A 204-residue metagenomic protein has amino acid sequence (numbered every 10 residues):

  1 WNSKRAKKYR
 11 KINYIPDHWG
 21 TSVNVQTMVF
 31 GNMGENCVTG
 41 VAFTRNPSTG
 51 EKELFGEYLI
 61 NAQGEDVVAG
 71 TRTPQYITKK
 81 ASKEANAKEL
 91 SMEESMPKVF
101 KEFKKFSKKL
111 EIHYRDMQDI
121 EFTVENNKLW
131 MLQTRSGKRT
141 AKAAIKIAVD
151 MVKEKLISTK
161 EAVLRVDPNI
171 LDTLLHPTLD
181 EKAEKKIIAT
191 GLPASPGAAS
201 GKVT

Functional and structural regions predicted by a protein language model:
W1-T204: Non-catalytic, soluble scaffold/interaction modules
